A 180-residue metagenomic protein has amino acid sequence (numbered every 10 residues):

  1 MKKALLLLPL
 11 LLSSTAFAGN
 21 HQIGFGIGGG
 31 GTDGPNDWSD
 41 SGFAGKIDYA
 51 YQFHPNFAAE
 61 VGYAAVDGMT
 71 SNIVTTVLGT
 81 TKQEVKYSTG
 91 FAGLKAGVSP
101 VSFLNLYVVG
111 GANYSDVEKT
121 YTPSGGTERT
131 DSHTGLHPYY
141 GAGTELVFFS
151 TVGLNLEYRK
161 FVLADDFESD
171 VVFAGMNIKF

Functional and structural regions predicted by a protein language model:
M1-N20: Cleavable N-terminal export/targeting peptides
G19, G31, D48-P123, L146 (+1 more regions): Gram-negative (and chloroplast) outer-membrane scaffold detector with strong preference for beta-barrel transmembrane
G19, S39-G45, K86-G90, T134-P138 (+1 more regions): Residues that define the transmembrane beta-barrel architecture of outer-membrane proteins
H21-D33, V66, A112-Y114, G153-V162: Transmembrane beta-strand segments that form the barrel wall of outer-membrane beta-barrel proteins
G28, G42, A50, G111-N113 (+2 more regions): Glycine-centered small-residue hotspots that permit tight backbone geometry or close packing
D33-N36, V77-Q83, S124-D131, R159-L163: Extracellular loop and loop/strand-boundary signature of outer-membrane beta-barrel proteins
D48-Q52, G141-G143, G153-N155, V162: Short, conserved structural micro-motifs that define repeat-unit consensus positions and nucleotide-binding loops
F148-V152: C-terminal closing repeat unit and adjoining cap/tail of repeat-based domains
